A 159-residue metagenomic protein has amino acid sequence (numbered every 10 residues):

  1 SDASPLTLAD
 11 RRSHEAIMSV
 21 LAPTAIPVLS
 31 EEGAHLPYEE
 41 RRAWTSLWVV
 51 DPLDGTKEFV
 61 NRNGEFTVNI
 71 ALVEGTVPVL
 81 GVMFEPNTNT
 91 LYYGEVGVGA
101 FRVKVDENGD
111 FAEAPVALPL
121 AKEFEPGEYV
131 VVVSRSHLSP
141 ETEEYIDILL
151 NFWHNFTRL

Functional and structural regions predicted by a protein language model:
S1-L53, N108-G109, F124, S139-N155: N-terminal subdomain of lithium-sensitive/metallo-dependent phosphomonoesterases centered on the IMPase/IPPase/PAP
D10, L21, V28, T56 (+3 more regions): Residue-level signal for inorganic ion chemistry
E40-R42, V60-G64, G94: Short glycine/proline-enriched turns and hinge-like loops at secondary-structure junctions
S46-M83: Glycine-rich active-site/cofactor-binding loop and its immediate structural neighborhood
I70-L159: Acidic beta-strand-loop-alpha-helix segment within the catalytic core of divalent metal-dependent phosphate-processing
